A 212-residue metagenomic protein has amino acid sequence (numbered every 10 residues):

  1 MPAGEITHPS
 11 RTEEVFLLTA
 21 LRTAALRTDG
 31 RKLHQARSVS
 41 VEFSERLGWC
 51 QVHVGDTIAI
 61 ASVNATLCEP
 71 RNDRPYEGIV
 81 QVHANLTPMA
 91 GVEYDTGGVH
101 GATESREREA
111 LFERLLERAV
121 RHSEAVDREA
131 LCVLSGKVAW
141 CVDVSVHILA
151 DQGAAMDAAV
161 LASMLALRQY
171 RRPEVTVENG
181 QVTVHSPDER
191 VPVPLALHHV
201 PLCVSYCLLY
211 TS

Functional and structural regions predicted by a protein language model:
M1-S212: Polyanion-binding surfaces on beta-sheet-dominated domains and ring/shell assemblies
